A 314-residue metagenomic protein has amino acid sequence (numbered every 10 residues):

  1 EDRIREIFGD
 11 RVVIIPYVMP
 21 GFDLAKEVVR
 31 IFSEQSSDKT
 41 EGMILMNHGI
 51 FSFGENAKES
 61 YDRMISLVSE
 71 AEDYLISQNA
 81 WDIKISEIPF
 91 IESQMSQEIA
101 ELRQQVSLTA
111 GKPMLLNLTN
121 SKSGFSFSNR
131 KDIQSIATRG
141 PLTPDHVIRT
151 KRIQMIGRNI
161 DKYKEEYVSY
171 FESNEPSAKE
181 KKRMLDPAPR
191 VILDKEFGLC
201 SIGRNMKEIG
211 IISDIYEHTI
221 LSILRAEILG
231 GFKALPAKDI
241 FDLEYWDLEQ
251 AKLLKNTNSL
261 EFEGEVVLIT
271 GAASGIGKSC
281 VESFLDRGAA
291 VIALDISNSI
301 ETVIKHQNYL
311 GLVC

Functional and structural regions predicted by a protein language model:
E1-V267, S279: Glycine-rich flexible loops
R5-I7, S299-H306: Short loop/helix-cap segments at secondary-structure boundaries that form the rim of catalytic
T270: Conserved phosphate-coupling serine/threonine residues in phosphotransfer and NTP-handling enzymes
A273-S274: Conserved glycine-rich cofactor-binding loop
F284: Aromatic pocket-lining residues of Rossmann-like dinucleotide-binding sites
R287-T302: Conserved glycine-rich Rossmann-like NAD(P)H-binding loop of the short-chain dehydrogenase/reductase
K305-C314: Rossmann-fold cofactor-recognition segment
